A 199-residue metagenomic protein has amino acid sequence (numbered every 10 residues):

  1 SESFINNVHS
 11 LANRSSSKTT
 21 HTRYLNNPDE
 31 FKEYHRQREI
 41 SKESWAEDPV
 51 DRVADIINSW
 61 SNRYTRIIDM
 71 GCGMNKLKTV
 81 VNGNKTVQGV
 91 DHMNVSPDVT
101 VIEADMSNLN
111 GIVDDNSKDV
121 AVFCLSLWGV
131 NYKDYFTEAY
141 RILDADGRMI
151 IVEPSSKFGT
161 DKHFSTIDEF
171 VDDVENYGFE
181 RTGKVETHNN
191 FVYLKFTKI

Functional and structural regions predicted by a protein language model:
S1-S61: Class I SAM-dependent methyltransferase Rossmann-like catalytic core, especially the SAM/SAH-binding loop
E39, G73-N75, N94-V95, L127-W128 (+2 more regions): Conserved beta-strand elements of beta-rich interaction domains across eukaryotes, especially beta-propellers
E47-D51, S59-N110: Class I SAM-dependent methyltransferase SAM/SAH-binding core
S107-A121: A short acidic, Gly/Pro-enriched loop at the edge of an enzyme's catalytic core that lines a small-molecule cofactor
K118-K133: A short SAM/SAH-binding and catalytic strip from SAM-dependent methyltransferases
K133-A145: A short glycine-rich, Lys/Arg-flanked "PGG" loop and its adjoining helix->strand segment in the class I
R148-D173: Conserved class I S-adenosyl-L-methionine
Y177-F179, E186-I199: Core SAM-dependent methyltransferase catalytic element
